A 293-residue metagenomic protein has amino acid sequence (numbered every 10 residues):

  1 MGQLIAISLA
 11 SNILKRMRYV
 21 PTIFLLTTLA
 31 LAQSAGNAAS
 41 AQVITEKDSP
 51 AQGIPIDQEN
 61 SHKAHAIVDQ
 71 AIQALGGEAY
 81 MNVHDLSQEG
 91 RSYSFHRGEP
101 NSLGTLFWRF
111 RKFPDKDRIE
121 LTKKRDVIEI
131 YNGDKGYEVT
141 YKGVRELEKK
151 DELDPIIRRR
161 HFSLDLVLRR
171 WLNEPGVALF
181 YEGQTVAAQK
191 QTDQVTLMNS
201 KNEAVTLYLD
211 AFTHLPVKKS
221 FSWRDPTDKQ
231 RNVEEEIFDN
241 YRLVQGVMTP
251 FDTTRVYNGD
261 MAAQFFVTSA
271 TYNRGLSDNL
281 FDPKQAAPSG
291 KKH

Functional and structural regions predicted by a protein language model:
M1-M17: N-terminal secretory signal peptides that target proteins for export/translocation
V20-A32: Bacterial N-terminal signal peptides
A30-E46: Signal peptide processing junction and immediate N-terminal pro/mature segment of secreted/exported proteins
Q52-G53, Q58-N60, H65-R145, G176-G183: N-terminal mature ectodomain segment of secretory-pathway/periplasmic proteins
S94-N101, D225-K229, S289: Flexible, membrane-facing loop/turn or short amphipathic-helix motifs that contact lipid bilayers or gate lipid-binding
R125, A188-A286: Gly/Pro-enriched, hydrophobic low-complexity segments that function as extracytoplasmic propeptides/linkers
E138-L166: Acidic/charged, solvent-exposed loop-and-adjacent secondary-structure segments enriched in E/D, K/R, S/T, and G/P
I157-T196, P216-S220: Short, conserved active-site entrance elements at the starts or edges of catalytic domains
